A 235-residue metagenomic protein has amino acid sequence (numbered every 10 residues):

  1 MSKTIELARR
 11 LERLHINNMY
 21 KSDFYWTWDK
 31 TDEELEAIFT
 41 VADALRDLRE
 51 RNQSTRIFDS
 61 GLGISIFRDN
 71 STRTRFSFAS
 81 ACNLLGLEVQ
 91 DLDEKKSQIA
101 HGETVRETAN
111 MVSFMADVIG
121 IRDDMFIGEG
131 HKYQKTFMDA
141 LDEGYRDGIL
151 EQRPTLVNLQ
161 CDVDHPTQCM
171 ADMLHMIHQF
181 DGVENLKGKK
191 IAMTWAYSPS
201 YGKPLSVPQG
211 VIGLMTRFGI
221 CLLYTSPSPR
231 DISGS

Functional and structural regions predicted by a protein language model:
S2-F76: Positively charged, low-complexity intrinsically disordered leader regions
V41-L48, L85, M115, A140-D147 (+3 more regions): Change "in soluble alpha/beta enzymes" to "in soluble alpha/beta proteins
R56-I177: Phosphate/diphosphate ligand-binding glycine-rich loop within oxidoreductases
R68, E94, T194-A196, S226: Cofactor-binding loop segments of dinucleotide-utilizing enzymes, especially the Rossmann-like FAD- and NAD(P)+-binding
V163, W195-P199, R230: Glycine-rich beta-alpha junction loops
C169-T194: Short internal alpha-helix immediately C-terminal to a glycine-rich phosphate-binding loop in Rossmann-like
M193-L223: Conserved anion/nucleotide-ligand pocket segment
Y224-S235: Single conserved hydrophobic/aromatic residue that forms the stacking wall/gate of nucleotide- or nucleobase-binding
